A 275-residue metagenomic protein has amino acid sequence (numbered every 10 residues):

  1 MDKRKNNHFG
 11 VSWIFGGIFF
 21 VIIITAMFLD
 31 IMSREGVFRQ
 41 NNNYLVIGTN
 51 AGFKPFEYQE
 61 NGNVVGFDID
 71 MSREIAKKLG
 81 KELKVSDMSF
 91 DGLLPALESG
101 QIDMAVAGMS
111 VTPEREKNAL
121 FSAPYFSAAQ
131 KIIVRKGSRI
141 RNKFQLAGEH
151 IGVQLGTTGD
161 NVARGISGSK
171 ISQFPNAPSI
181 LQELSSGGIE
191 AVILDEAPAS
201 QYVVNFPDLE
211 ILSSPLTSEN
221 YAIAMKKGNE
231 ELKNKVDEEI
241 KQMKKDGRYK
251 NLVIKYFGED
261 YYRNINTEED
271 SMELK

Functional and structural regions predicted by a protein language model:
R4-F20: N-terminal Sec-pathway targeting helices
G10-F15, F38-M109: Extracytoplasmic small-molecule ligand-binding "clamshell" domains of the periplasmic binding protein/Venus flytrap
S12-F15, A26-D30, I69-K78, I140 (+5 more regions): Extended ligand-binding regions for polar small-molecule ligands
V46-K54, V64-K77, K131-I180, E196-S200: Bilobed "Venus flytrap"/periplasmic-binding protein-like clamshell domains and structurally analogous long
A51, F126-V134, E196, S200-K241 (+1 more regions): Periplasmic-binding protein-like
R73, K77, E82-Q145, E210-P215: Acidic, polar ligand-binding/catalytic clefts
K84-P95, T158, S172-S186: Short helix-initiation/N-cap motifs at beta->coil->alpha
P95, A107-K117, V162, S185-S186 (+1 more regions): A ligand-binding cleft/hinge motif common to bilobed small-molecule-binding domains
